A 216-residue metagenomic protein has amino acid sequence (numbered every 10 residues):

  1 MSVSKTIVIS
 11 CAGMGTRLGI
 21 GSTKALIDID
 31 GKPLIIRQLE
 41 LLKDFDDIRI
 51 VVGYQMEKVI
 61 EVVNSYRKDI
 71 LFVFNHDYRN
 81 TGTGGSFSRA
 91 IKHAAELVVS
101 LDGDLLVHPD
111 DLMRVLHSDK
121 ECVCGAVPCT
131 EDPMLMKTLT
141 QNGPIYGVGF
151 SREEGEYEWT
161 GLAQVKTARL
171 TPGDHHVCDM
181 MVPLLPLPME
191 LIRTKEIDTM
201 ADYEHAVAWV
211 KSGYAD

Functional and structural regions predicted by a protein language model:
M1-I20: N-terminal nucleotide-binding beta1-loop-alpha1 segment
S2-I7, E156-D216: Conserved alpha/beta core of the MobA/IspD/sugar-nucleotide pyrophosphorylase nucleotidyltransferase superfamily
S2-T6, K32-S100: Conserved N-terminal catalytic core of the sugar/cofactor nucleotidyltransferase
A12, G53, G103: Cofactor-binding loop segments of dinucleotide-utilizing enzymes, especially the Rossmann-like FAD- and NAD(P)+-binding
L18, V59-V63, A206: Hydrophobic packing residues within well-ordered alpha-helices of enzyme cores
L26: Catalytic phosphate/metal-binding cores of nucleic-acid and nucleotide-processing enzymes, i.e., regions that mediate
K68-Q141: Conserved beta-loop-beta/alpha segment of the NTase-like Rossmann-fold superfamily that binds/positions NTPs
H108-P183, P188: Conserved core of the sugar-phosphate nucleotidyltransferase
